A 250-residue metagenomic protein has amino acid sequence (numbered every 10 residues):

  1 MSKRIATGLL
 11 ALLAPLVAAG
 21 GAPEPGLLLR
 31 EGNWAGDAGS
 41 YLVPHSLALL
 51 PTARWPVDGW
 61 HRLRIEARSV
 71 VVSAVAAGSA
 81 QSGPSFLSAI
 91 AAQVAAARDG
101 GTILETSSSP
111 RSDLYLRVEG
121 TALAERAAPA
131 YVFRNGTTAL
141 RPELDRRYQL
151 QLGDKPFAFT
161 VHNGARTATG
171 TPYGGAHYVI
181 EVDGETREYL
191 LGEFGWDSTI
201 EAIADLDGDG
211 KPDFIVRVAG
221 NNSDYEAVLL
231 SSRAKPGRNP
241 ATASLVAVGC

Functional and structural regions predicted by a protein language model:
K3-R4, A18-A127, V132: N-terminal leader/presequence regions that precede the main folded/catalytic core
T7-L16: Bacterial N-terminal signal peptides
R98-G175: Extracellular-facing segments of soluble proteins and assemblies that are Gly/Ser/Thr-biased and enriched in aromatics
Y178-L191, P236: Surface-exposed loop/turn elements that mediate protein-protein interactions on large endomembrane-trafficking
D183, D224-A243: Beta-propeller blade repeat segments, especially FG-GAP/WD-type strand-to-loop junctions in 6- to 7-bladed propeller
S198-L206: Beta-propeller blade termini
D207-V218: Acidic/hydrophobic-patterned starts of short beta strands in beta-sheet-rich repeat architectures
G220-N222: Short glycine/acidic-enriched loop and turn motifs that connect beta-strands
